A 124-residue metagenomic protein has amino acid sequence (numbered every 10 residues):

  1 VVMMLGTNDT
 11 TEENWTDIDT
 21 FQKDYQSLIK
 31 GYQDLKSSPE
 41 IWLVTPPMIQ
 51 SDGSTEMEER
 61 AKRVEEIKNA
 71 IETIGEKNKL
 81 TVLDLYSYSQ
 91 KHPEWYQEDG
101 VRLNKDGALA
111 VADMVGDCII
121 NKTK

Functional and structural regions predicted by a protein language model:
V1-K124: Alpha-helical cap/lid subdomain in secreted, periplasmic, or secretory-pathway luminal O-acyl-processing enzymes
